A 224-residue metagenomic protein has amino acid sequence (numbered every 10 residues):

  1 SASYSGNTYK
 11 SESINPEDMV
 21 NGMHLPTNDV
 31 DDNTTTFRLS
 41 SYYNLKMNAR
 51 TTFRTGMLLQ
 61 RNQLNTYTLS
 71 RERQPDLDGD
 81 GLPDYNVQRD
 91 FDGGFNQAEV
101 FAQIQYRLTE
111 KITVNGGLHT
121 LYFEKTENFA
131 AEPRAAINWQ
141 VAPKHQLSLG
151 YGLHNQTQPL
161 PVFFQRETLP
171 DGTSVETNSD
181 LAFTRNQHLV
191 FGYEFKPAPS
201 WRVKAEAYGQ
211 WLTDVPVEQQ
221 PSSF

Functional and structural regions predicted by a protein language model:
S1-T126, Q140: Face-selective signature of the C-terminal outer-membrane beta-barrel domain
A2, T55-M57, G116, A135 (+3 more regions): Membrane-embedded beta-strand positions of outer-membrane beta-barrel proteins
S11-V20, T66-Q74, T126-E132, L160-T168 (+2 more regions): Outer-membrane beta-barrel translocator domains and adjoining extracellular loop/strand segments of Gram-negative
T27-D32, T36-Y42, Q88-G94, N178 (+2 more regions): Outer membrane beta-barrel strand-and-loop segments of large Gram-negative receptors, especially TonB-dependent
T35-S41, N96-A102, L118, A131-I137 (+4 more regions): Hydrophobic, lipid-facing positions within transmembrane beta-strands of outer-membrane proteins
L45-A49, Y106-I112, A131, W139-P143 (+3 more regions): Outer-membrane beta-barrel strand-turn architecture
T52-R54, L160-T168, G192-V203: Short secondary-structure transition/capping segments
E124, P143-H188, G209-F224: Surface-exposed extracellular loop regions of Gram-negative outer-membrane beta-barrel proteins, predominantly
